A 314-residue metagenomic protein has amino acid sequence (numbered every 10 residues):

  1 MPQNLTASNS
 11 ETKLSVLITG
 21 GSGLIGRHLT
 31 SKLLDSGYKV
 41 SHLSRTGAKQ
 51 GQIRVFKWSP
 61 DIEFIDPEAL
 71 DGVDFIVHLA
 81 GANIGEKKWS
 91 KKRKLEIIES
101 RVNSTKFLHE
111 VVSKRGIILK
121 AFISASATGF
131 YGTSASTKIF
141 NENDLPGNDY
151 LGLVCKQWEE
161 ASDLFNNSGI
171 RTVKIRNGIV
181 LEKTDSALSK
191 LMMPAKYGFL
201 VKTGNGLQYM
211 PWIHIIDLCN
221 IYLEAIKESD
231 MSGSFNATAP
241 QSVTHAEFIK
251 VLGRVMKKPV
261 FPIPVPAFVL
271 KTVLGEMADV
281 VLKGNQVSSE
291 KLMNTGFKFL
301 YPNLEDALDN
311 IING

Functional and structural regions predicted by a protein language model:
M1-S10, L14, D279-G314: C-terminal amphipathic/interface module of NAD(P)-dependent oxidoreductases and related NAD-binding regulators
S10, E228-E276, D309-G314: Mid/C-terminal beta-alpha module of Rossmann-like enzyme folds, strongest in SDR-family dehydrogenases/epimerases
L14-S36: N-terminal Rossmann NAD(P)H-binding glycine-rich loop of SDR-like oxidoreductase domains
F56-S104: NAD(P)H-binding glycine-rich loop region in Rossmannoid oxidoreductase-like domains and their noncatalytic homologs
K106-D149: Conserved Rossmann-fold NAD(P)-dependent oxidoreductase catalytic core, especially the SDR/UDP-sugar
S126, E160-K183: Conserved beta-loop-beta element that borders a ligand/cofactor-binding pocket
K156, S168-I170, V180-K190, A225-F235: Glycine/proline-rich active-site loop of Rossmann-fold NAD(P)-dependent oxidoreductases
M192-L200, Q208-S242: Alpha-helical substrate-binding/gating segment
